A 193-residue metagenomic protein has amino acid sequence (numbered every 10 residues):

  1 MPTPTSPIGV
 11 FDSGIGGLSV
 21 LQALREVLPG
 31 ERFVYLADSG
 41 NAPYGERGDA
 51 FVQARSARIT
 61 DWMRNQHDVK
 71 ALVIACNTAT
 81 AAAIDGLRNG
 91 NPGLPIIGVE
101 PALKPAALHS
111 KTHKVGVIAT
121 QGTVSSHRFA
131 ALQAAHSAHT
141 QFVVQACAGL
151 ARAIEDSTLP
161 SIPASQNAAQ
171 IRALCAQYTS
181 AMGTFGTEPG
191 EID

Functional and structural regions predicted by a protein language model:
M1-D193: Non-catalytic structural scaffold of enzyme domains
